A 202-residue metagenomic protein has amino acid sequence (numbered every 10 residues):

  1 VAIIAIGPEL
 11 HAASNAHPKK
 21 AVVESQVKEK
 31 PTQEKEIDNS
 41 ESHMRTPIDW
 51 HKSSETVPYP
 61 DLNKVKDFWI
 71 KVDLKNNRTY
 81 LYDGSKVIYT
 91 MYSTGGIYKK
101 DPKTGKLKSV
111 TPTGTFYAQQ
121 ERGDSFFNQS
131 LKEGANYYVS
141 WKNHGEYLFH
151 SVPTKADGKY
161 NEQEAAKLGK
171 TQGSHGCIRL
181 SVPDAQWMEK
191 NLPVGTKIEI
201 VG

Functional and structural regions predicted by a protein language model:
G7-L10, S14-P18, N128-G202: Exported/periplasmic cell-wall-interacting domains
E9-D67: N-terminal, intrinsically disordered, polar/charged segments of Gram-positive cell-envelope systems that serve as
E24-Q26, Q33-E36, Q119-Q120, Q129 (+3 more regions): Residue-identity detector for glutamine
T46-Y160: Gly/Pro-biased beta-strand-loop elements
